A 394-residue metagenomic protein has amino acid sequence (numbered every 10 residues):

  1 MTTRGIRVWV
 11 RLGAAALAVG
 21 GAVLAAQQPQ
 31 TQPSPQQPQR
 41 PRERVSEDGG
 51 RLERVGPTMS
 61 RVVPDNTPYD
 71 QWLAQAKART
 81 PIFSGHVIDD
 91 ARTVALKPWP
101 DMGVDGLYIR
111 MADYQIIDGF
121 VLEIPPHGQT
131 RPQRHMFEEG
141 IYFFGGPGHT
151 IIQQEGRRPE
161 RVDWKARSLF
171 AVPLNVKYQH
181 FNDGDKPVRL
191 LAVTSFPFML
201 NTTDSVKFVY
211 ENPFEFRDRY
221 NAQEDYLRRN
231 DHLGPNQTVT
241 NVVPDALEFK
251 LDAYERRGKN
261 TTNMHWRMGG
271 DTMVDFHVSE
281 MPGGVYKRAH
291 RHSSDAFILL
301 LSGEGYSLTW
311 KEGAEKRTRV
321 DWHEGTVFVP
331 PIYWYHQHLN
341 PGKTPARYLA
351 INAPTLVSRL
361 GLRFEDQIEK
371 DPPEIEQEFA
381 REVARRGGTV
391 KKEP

Functional and structural regions predicted by a protein language model:
T2-G13: Bacterial N-terminal signal peptides that target proteins for export
R11-A22: Bacterial N-terminal signal peptides
Q28, P33-Q115, S205-M273, H277 (+2 more regions): A short, N-terminal "cap"/entry segment at the start of jelly-roll beta-barrel domains of the cupin/DSBH fold
D101-L107, D118-H135, H277-H292, K311: Conserved short histidine dyad/triad with adjacent acidic residue
P125-P126, H135-E155, G283, H292-E312: Glycine- and acidic-residue-biased ligand/ion/polar-headgroup-sensing regions
Q129-R131, H149-T150, S168-H180, Y286-K287 (+2 more regions): Histidine-centered metal-chelating micro-motifs
G140-Y142, A171, D185-D204, I298-L299 (+2 more regions): A short hydrophobic beta-strand segment most commonly corresponding to one strand of the jelly-roll/cupin
Q154-P173, E312-P331: Short acidic-glycine-tyrosine-enriched beta hairpin
